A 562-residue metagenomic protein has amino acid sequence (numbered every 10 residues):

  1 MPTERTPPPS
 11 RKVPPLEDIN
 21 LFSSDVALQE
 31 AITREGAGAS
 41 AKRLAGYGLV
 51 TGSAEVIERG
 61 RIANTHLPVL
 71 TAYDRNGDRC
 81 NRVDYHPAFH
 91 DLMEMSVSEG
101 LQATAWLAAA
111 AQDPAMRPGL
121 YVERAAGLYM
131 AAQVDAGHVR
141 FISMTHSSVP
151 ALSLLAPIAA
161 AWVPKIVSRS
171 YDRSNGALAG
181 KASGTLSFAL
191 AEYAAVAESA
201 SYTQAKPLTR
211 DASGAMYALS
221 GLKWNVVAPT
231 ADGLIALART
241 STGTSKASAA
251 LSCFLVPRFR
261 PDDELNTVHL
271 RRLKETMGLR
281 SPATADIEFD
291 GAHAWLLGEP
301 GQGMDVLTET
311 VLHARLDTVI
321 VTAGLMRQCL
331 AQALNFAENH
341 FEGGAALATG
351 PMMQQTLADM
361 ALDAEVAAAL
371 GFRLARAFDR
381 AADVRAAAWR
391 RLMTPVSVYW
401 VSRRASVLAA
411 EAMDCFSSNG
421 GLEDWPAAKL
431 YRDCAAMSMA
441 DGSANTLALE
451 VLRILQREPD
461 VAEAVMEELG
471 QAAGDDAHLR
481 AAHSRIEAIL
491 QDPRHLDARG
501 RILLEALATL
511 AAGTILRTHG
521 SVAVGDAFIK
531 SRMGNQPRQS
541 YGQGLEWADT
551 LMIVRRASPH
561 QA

Functional and structural regions predicted by a protein language model:
M1-R117, A136, A562: Extended, charge-enriched "interface" segments that sit outside catalytic cores
P2, P8, E35-A39, A45-G46 (+4 more regions): Alpha-helix capping/hinge segments and adjacent helical runs
R79-N175, V227-A228, A440, R517 (+1 more regions): Internal helix-loop-helix
A215-L265: A short core secondary-structure module
D262-E264, R271, T276, D286-A314 (+2 more regions): A glycine-rich, basic-preceded beta-loop-alpha segment at the flavin cofactor/substrate interface of flavin-utilizing
L279-T308, S418-T446, L455, H483: Flexible glycine/proline-rich, aromatic-decorated loop/lid segments
E365-W400, M413-D414, E487-A498, L504: C-terminal helix-coil-helix/basic helical segment that borders enzyme active sites and/or dimer interfaces and provides
A462-A464, E468-A562: C-terminal amphipathic alpha-helical interaction region
